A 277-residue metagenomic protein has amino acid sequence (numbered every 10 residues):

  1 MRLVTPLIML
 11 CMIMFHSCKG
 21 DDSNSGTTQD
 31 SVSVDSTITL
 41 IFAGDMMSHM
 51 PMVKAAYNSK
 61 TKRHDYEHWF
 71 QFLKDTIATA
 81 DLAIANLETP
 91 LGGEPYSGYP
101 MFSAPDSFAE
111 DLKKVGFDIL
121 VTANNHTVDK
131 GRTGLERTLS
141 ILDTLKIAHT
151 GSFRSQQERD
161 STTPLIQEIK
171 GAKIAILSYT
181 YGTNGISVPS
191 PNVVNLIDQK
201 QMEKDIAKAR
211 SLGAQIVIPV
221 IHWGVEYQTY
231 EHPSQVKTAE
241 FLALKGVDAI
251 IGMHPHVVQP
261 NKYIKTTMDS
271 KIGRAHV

Functional and structural regions predicted by a protein language model:
R2-M9: Sec-dependent signal peptide recognition, specifically the positively charged N-region followed immediately by
M14-S17: C-terminal motif of bacterial Sec signal peptides marking the signal peptidase cleavage site
K19-H276: Acidic, metal/ion-coordinating pockets
